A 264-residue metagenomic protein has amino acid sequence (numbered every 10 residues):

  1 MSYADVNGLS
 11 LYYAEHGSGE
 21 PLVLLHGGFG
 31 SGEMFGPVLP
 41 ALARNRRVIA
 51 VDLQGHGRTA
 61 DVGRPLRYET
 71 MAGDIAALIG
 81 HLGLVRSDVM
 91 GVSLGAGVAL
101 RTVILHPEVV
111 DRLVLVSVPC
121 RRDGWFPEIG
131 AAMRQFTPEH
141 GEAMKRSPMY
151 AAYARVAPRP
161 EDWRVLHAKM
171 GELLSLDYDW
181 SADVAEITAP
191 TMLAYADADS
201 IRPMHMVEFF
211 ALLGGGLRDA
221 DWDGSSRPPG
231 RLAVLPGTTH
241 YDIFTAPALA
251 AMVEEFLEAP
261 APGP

Functional and structural regions predicted by a protein language model:
L9-A60: Conserved HGGG/HGGXW glycine-rich cap/lid loop of the alpha/beta-hydrolase fold
I49-M90: Active-site loop/oxyanion-hole signature of alpha/beta-hydrolase fold enzymes
G97-L105, V110-Y150: Flexible "cap/lid" loop of the alpha/beta hydrolase fold
H167-D183: Active-site nucleophile elbow and catalytic-triad environment of alpha/beta-hydrolase enzymes
I187, L193-Y195: Short beta-strand/loop motif that positions the catalytic acidic residue of the alpha/beta-hydrolase fold
A198-R202, H240-Y241: Acidic catalytic loop of the alpha/beta-hydrolase fold
S200-E208, L217: Conserved alpha/beta-hydrolase "acid-adjacent" motif
A220, S225-P264: Catalytic active-site module of serine/aspartate enzymes centered on a nucleophile-bearing elbow/loop
